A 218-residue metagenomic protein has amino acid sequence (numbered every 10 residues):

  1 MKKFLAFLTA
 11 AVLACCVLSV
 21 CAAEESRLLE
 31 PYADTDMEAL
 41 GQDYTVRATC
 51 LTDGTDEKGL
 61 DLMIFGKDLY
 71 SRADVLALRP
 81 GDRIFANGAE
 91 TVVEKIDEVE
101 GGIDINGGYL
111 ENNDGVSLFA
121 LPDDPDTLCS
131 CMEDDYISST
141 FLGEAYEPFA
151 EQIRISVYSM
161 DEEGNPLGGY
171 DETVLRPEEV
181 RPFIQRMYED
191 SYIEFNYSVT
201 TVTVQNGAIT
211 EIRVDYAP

Functional and structural regions predicted by a protein language model:
K2-A23: Sec-dependent N-terminal signal peptides of Gram-positive bacterial secreted proteins and lipoproteins
E25-P218: Solvent-exposed hydroxyl-ligand-binding patches built from regularly spaced Ser/Thr and small hydrophobics
